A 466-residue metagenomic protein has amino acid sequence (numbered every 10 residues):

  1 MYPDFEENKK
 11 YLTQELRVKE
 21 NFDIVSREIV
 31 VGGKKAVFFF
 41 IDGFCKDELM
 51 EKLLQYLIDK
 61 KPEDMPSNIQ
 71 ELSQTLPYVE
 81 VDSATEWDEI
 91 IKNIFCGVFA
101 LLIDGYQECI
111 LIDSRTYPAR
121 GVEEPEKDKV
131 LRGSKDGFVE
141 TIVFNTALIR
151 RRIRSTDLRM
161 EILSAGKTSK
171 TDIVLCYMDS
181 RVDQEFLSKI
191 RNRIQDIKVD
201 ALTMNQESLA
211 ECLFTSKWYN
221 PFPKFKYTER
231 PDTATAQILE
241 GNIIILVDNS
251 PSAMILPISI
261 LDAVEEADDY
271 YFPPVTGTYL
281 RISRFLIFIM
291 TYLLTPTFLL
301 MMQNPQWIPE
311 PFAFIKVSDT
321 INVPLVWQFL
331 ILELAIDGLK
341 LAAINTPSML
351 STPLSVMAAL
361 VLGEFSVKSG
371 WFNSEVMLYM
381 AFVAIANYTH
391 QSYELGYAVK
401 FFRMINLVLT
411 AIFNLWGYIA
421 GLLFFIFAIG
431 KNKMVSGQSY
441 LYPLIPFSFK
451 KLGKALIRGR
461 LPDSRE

Functional and structural regions predicted by a protein language model:
M1-T297, M301, W307, F314 (+1 more regions): Membrane-embedded alpha-helical signal segments
T13, R150, T235, I336 (+2 more regions): Short glycine-/small-residue-rich flexible loop motifs, especially phosphate/cofactor-binding loops
R154, Q195, K340, V367 (+1 more regions): Short polybasic/polar patches that bind polyanions
I244-I245, S252, I258-N406: Transmembrane alpha-helical segments that form the functional core of multipass membrane systems
S374-V376, M380-E466: Hydrophobic alpha-helical transmembrane segments of membrane transport and translocation systems, primarily multi-pass
